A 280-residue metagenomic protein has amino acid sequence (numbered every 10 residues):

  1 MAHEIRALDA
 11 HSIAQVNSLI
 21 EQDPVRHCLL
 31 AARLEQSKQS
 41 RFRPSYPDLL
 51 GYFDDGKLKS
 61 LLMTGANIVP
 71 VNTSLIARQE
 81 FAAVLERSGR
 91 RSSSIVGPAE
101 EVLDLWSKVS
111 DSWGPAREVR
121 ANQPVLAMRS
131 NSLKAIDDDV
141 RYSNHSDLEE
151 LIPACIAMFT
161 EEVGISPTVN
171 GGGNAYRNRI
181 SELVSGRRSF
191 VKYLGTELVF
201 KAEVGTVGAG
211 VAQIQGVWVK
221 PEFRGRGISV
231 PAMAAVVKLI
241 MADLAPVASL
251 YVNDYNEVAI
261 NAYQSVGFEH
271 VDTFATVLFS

Functional and structural regions predicted by a protein language model:
M1-L30, N131-V169: Short amphipathic alpha-helix that is part of the acyltransferase structural core
H3-H11, S18, P24, A31-R90 (+2 more regions): Conserved donor-binding loop and adjoining core beta-sheet/short helix segment in diverse acyl/aminoacyl transferases
D54-G56, M63-I68, N131, V163-G164 (+1 more regions): Acetyl-CoA-dependent GNAT
D54-L58, G65-D138, V277: Acyl-donor-binding surface of acyltransferase catalytic domains
L75-V84, Q215-P221, G225-A242, I260-S265: Conserved acetyl-CoA-binding loop-helix of GNAT-fold acetyltransferases
G89-A99, I240-V252: Conserved GNAT acetyl-CoA-binding A-motif
V96-V102, P221, L250-I260, V277-S280: Conserved beta-strand-loop-alpha-helix junction that forms the acyl-donor binding cleft
E101-E118, V230, D254-D272: Conserved active-site alpha-helix within GNAT-family acetyltransferase domains
